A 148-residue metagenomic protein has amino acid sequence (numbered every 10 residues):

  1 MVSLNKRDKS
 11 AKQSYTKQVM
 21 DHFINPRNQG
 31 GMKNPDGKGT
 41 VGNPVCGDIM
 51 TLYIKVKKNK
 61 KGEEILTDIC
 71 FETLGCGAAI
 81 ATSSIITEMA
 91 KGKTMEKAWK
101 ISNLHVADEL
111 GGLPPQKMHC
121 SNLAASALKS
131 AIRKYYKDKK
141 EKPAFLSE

Functional and structural regions predicted by a protein language model:
V2-N34, K38-G39, K57, T67 (+1 more regions): C-terminal binding/interaction regions
N34, G47-I49, E64-L66, A81: Short connector loops at helix/strand junctions that flank enzyme active sites, especially segments positioning acidic
T40-V45: Short Gly/Pro-enriched turn/cap motifs at secondary-structure boundaries
C46, T73-A81, C120: Short, thiol/selenol-centered motifs that function as redox-active sites or metal-ligating centers
D48-K58: Short beta-strand elements
E63-L74, G111: Immediate flanking context of iron-sulfur cluster ligation sites
A78-K93: Alpha-helical support elements that line or immediately flank enzyme active sites and cofactor-binding pockets
